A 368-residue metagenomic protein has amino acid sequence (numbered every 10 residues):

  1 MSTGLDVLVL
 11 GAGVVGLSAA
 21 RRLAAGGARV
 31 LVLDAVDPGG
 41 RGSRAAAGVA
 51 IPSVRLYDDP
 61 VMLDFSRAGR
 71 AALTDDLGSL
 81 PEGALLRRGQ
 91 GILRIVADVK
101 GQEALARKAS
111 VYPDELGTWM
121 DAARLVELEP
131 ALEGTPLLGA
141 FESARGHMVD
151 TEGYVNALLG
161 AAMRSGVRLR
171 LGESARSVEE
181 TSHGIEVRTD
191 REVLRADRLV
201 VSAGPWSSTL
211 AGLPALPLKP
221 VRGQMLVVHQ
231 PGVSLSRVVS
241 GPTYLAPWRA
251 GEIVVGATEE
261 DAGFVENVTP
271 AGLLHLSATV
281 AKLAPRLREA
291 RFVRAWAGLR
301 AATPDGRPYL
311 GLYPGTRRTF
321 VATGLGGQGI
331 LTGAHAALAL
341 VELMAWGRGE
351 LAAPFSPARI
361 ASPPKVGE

Functional and structural regions predicted by a protein language model:
L5-L31: N-terminal Rossmann-like FAD-binding beta1-loop-alpha1 element of flavoenzymes
L8-L10, L194-W206, A337: Short hydrophobic core segments
S18-G26, A35, R44-V49, V54 (+3 more regions): Active-site substrate-recognition segment that forms the wall of the catalytic cavity or substrate channel
G48-L128, V280: Dinucleotide-binding Rossmann-like beta1-alpha1 core, especially the glycine-rich loop that anchors the ADP
V61-R67, I95-G101, F141-G160, N267-A271 (+1 more regions): Short beta-strand to alpha-helix junction loop
G83-R94, R107, L116-S165, T258-G263 (+2 more regions): Helix-loop-beta segment of a Rossmann-like dinucleotide-binding subdomain
F141-D190, L194-R198, S202: Helical element adjacent to the flavin cofactor pocket in flavoenzyme catalytic cores
T151, R286, A290-E368: C-terminal catalytic lobe of FAD-dependent flavoproteins
